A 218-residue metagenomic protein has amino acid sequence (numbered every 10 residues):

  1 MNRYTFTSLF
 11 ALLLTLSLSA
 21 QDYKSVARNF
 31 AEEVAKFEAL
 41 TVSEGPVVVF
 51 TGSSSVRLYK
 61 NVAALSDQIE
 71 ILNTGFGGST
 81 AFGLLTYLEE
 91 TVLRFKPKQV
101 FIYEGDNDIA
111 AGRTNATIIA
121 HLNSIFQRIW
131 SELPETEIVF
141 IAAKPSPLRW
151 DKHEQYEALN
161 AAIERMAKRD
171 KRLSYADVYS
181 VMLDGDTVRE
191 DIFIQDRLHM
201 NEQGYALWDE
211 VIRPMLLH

Functional and structural regions predicted by a protein language model:
M1-V49, N61-D67: N-terminal secretory targeting modules
F37-V47, Y87-L93, Q127-W130: Short amphipathic alpha-helices and their capping/turn segments at secondary-structure boundaries
T41-E44, A64-S66, R94, E132 (+1 more regions): Extracellular/periplasmic catalytic domains that process cell-envelope and extracellular macromolecules
V49-T51, L72: Conserved beta-strand elements of the Class I
V56-L72, A81-I119, V139, A143-P147: Oxyanion-hole/transition-state-stabilizing segment in secreted/luminal serine hydrolases and related acyltransferases
A116-I125, Q155-N160: Charged helix-capping and loop-helix junction motifs
L133-E137: A short helix->loop->beta-strand "cap" motif at the edges of active sites that frequently abuts
P147-H218: Catalytic His-Asp segment of secreted/periplasmic serine-dependent ester chemistry enzymes
